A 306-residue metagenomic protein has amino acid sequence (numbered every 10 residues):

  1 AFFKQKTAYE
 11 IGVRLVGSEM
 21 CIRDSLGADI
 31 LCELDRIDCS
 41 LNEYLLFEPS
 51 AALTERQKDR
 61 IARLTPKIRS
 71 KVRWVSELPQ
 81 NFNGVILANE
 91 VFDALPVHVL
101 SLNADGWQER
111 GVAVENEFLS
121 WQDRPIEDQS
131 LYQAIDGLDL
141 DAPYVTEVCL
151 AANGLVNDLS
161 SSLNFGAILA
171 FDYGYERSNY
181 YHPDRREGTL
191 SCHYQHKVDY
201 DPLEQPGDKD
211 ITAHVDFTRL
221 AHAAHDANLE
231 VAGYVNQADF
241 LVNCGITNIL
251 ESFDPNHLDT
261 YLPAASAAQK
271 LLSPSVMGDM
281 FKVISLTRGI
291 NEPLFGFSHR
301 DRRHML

Functional and structural regions predicted by a protein language model:
F2-G17, I22: Single conserved hydrophobic/aromatic residue that forms the stacking wall/gate of nucleotide- or nucleobase-binding
R23-I37: Conserved SAM-binding loop of SAM-dependent methyltransferases across substrates and taxa, primarily the Class I
E33-L41, A62-R69, H98-A113: A short alpha->loop->secondary-structure connector
E43-E48: Conserved SAM-binding motif I beta-strand of class I
S50-A52: Conserved SAM/SAH-binding beta-strand->alpha-helix loop
K58-Q80: S-adenosyl-L-methionine
L87-Q133, P183-H193: A mobile, often basic/glycine-rich helix-loop segment that functions as the active-site lid/recognition loop
S130-L306: Long, Lys/Arg- and hydrophobic-enriched amphipathic alpha-helices
